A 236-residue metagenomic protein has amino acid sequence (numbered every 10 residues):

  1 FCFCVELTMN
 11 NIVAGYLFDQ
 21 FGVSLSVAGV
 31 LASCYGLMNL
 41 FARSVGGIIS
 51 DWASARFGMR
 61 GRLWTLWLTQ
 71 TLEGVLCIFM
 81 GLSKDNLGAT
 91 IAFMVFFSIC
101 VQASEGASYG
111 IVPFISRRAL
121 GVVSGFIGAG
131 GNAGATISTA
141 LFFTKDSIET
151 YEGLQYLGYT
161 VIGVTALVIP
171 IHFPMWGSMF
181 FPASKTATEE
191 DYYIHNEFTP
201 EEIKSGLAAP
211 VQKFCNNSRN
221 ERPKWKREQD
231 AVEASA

Functional and structural regions predicted by a protein language model:
F1-G46, E105: Extracytoplasmic gate region of multi-pass secondary transporters
S33-L37, F41, T71, G125-A133: Transmembrane alpha-helical cores of Major Facilitator Superfamily
W52-Q70: Cytoplasmic membrane-interface "Motif A"-like loop-to-helix N-cap segments of 12-TM Major Facilitator Superfamily
L68-D85: C-terminal ends and interior cores of transmembrane alpha-helices in multi-pass membrane transporters/permeases
L76, G88-E105: Hydrophobic core of transmembrane alpha-helices in multi-pass small-molecule transporters, especially MFS/SLC-type
A103-S116: Intracellular juxtamembrane helix-capping segments at the cytosolic ends of symmetry-related transmembrane helices
R117-S147: A late C-terminal transmembrane helix in Major Facilitator Superfamily
E152-H172: Symmetry-related core transmembrane helices of the 12-TM Major Facilitator Superfamily/SLC fold
